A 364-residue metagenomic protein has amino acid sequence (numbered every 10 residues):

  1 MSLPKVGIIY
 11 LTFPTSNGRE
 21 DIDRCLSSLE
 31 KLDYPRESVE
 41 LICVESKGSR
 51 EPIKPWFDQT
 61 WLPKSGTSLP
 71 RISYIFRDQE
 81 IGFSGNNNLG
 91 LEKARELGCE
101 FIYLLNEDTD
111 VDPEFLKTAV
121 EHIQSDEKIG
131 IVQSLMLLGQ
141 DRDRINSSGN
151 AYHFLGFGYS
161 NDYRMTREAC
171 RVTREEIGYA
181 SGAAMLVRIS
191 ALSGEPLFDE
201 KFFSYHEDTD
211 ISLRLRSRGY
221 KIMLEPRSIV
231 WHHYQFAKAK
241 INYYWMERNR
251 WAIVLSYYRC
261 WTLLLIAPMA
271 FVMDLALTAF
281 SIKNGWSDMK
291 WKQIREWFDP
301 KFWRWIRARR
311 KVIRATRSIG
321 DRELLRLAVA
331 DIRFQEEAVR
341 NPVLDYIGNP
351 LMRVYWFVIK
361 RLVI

Functional and structural regions predicted by a protein language model:
S16, K221-Q335: Active-site-adjacent helix/loop segment of glycosyltransferases that harbors family-specific signature motifs
S27-S38: Short, acidic, metal-binding catalytic loop of nucleotide-sugar glycosyltransferases
S28, C43-F57, Q79, T109: A conserved acidic beta->alpha catalytic loop
R77-L97: Glycine-rich, basic loop-to-helix element that forms the pyrophosphate-binding segment of sugar-nucleotide handling
C99-D110: Short beta-strand-to-loop acidic/aromatic patch adjacent to the donor-nucleotide binding site
T109-Y152, F157: Conserved donor NDP-sugar-binding/catalytic core segment of glycosyltransferases
H153-I177: Short, flexible, basic/aromatic active-site loop/helix in glycosyltransferases
G178-I229: A short, conserved alpha-helix in the catalytic core of glycosyltransferases
